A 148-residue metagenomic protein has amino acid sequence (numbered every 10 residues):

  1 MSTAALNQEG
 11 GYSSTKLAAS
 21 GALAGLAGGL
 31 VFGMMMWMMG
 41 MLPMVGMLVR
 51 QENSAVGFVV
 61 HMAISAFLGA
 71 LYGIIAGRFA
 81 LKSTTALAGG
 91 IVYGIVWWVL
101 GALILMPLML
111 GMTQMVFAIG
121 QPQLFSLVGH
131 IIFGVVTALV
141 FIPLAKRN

Functional and structural regions predicted by a protein language model:
S2-N148: Juxtamembrane/disordered regions of integral membrane proteins
